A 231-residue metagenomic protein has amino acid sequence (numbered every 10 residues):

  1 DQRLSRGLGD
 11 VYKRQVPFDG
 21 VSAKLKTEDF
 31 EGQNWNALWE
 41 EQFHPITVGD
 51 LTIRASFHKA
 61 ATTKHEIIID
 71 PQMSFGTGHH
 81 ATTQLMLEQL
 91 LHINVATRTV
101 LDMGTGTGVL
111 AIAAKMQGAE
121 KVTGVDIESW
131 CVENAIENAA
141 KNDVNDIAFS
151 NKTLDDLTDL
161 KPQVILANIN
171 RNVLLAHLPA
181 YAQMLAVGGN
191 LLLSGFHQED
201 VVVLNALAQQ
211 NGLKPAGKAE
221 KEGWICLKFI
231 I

Functional and structural regions predicted by a protein language model:
D1-Y12: Single conserved hydrophobic/aromatic residue that forms the stacking wall/gate of nucleotide- or nucleobase-binding
V16-T77: Non-catalytic substrate-recognition/targeting regions of SAM-dependent transferases
K24-K26, T52, K121, D146-A148 (+1 more regions): Conserved beta-strand segments of alpha/beta enzyme cores
T52, I68-D70, L85, D126 (+1 more regions): Conserved beta-strand segments that form the floor/walls of ligand-binding pockets within enzyme and binding domains
M73, T77-T158: Conserved SAM/SAH cofactor-binding pocket of Class I
I127-I231: S-adenosylmethionine
